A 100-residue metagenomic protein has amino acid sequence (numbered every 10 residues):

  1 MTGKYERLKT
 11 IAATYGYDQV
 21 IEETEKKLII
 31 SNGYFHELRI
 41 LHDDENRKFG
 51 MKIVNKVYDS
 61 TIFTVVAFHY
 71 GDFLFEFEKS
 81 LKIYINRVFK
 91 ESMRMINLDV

Functional and structural regions predicted by a protein language model:
M1-F35, K56-K79, K90, R94-V100: Negatively charged, low-complexity tracts enriched in Asp/Glu with abundant Ser/Thr
H36-S60: Short, conserved beta-strand/beta-arch hydrophobic-aromatic motifs that form part of recognition grooves or interface
K82: Divalent cation-coordinating acidic motifs and surrounding scaffolds that mediate Ca2+/Mg2+/Mn2+/Zn2+-dependent binding
